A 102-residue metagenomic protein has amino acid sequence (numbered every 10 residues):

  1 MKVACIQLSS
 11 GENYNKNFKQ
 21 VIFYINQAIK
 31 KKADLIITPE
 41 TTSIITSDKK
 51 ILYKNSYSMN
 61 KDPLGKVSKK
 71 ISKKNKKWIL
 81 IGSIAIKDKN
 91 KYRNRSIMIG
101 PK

Functional and structural regions predicted by a protein language model:
M1-A4: Extreme N-terminal starter segment of soluble prokaryotic enzymes
Q7-E12: Short polar catalytic/cofactor-binding loops
Y14, N26-P101: Cys-nucleophile CN-hydrolase/nitrilase-fold catalytic domain and related Cys-dependent amidase chemistry that acts on
F18-I22: Short amphipathic alpha-helical segment that frequently serves as the phosphate-/nucleotide-binding helix
